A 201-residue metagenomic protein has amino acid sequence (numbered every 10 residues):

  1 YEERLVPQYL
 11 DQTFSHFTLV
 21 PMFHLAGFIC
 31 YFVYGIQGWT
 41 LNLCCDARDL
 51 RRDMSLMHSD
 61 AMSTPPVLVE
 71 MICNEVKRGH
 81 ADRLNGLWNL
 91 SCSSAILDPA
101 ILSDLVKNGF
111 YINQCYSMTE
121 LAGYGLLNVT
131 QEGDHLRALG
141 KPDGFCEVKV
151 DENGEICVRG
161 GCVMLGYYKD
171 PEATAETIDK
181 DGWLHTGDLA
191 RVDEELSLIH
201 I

Functional and structural regions predicted by a protein language model:
Y1, H200-I201: Conserved adenylation A10 loop of the ANL superfamily
Y1-S15, M22-H80, G86: Conserved AMP-binding/adenylation subdomain of ANL enzymes
S15-T18, C157: Short, well-ordered beta-strand segments
G27-I29, Y34, D53, I72-N74 (+4 more regions): Short glycine-/acidic-enriched loop or helix-start segments at secondary-structure transitions that form or flank
A47-R48, P66-V67, A95, P99 (+1 more regions): Alpha-helix N-cap/helix-start capping motif
D60-T64, I72-H135, E147: Gly/Ser/Thr-rich phosphate-binding loop
P142, K149-D151, E155-H200: Conserved ATP-binding/catalytic segment of the ANL
